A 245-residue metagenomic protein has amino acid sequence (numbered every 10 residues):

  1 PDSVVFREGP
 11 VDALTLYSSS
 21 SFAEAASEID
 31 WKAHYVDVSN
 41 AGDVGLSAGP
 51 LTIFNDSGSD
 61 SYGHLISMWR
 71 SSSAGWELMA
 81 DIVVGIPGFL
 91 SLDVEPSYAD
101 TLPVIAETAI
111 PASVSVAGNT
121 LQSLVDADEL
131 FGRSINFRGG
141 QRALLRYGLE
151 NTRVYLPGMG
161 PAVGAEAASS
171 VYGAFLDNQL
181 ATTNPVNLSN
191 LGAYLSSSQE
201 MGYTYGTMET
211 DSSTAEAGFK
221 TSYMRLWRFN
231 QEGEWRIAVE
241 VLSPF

Functional and structural regions predicted by a protein language model:
P1-D43, Q141-Y194, S198-Q199: A solvent-exposed, acidic/Ser-Thr-rich amphipathic alpha-helical stretch
S19-F22, A33-V38, L51-I53, H64-S71 (+3 more regions): Hydrophobic/aromatic beta-strand elements that line small-molecule binding cavities or substrate pockets in beta-rich
D43-L51, G63, Q199-M208: A short hydrophobic beta-strand element
D60, G118-D126, R138, A162 (+2 more regions): Soluble non-cytosolic domains of exported or imported proteins
Y62-L102, A106-A109, K220-P244: Short beta-strand edge/turn micro-motifs at domain boundaries
E77-M79, P87-R142, R146: Short, low-complexity N-terminal intrinsically disordered segments enriched in polar/charged residues
G173, Q179-F245: Hydrophilic extracytoplasmic domains
